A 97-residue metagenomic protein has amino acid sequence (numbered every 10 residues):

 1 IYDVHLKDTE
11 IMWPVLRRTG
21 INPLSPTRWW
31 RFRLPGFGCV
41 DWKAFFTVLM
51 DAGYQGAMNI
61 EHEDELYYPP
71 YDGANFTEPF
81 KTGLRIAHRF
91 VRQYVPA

Functional and structural regions predicted by a protein language model:
I1-A97: Histidine-acidic metal/acid-base catalytic patches
